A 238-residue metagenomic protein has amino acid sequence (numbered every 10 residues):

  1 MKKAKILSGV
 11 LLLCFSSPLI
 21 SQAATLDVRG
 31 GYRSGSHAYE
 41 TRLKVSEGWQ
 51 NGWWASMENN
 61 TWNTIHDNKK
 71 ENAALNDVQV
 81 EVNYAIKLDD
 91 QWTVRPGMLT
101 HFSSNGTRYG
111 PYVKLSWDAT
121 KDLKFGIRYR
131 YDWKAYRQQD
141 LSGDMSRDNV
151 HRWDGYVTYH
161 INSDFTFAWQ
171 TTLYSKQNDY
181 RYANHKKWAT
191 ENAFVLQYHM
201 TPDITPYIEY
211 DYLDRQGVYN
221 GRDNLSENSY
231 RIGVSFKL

Functional and structural regions predicted by a protein language model:
M1-T25: Cleavable N-terminal export/targeting peptides
S21-K69, D77: Short glycine/proline- and aromatic-enriched beta-strand/turn motifs that initiate or cap beta-hairpins
A24-L26, Q50-M57, K87-P96, K121-I127 (+4 more regions): Repeated loop/turn-to-beta-strand initiation elements of outer-membrane beta-barrel proteins
G30-S36, N59-I65, I86, M98-S104 (+5 more regions): Transmembrane beta-strands of outer-membrane beta-barrel pores
H37-T41, V45, A74-V80, T107-P111 (+3 more regions): Residues that define the transmembrane beta-barrel architecture of outer-membrane proteins
K44-G48, E81-A85, T93, K114-D118 (+4 more regions): Transmembrane beta-barrel domains of outer membrane proteins
Q91, T107-D179: Detector for outer-membrane/organellar transmembrane beta-barrel domains, recognizing the amphipathic beta-strand
F194, Y198-H199, N224-L238: Outer-membrane beta-barrel "beta-signal"
